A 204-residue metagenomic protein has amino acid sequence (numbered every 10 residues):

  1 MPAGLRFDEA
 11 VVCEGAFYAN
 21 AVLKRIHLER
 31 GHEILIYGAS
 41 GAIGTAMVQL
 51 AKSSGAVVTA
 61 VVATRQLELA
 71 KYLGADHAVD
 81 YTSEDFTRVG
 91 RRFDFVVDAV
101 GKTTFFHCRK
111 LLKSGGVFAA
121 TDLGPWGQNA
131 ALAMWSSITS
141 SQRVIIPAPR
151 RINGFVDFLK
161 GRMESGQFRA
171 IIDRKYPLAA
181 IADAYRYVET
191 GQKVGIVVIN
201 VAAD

Functional and structural regions predicted by a protein language model:
R6-D80: Mid-domain Rossmann-like dinucleotide-binding core that forms the NAD(H)/NADP(H) cofactor-binding site
A51, A70, V96, C108 (+3 more regions): Terminal peptide-recognition signature
H77-T82, Y176-A179: Short acidic-hydrophobic, aromatic-tinged amphipathic segments that line or gate anion-handling sites
V79, D94-V97, A119: N-terminal Rossmann-like NAD(P) cofactor-binding module of classical short-chain dehydrogenase/reductase
T87-F95: A short acidic, Gly/Pro-enriched loop at the edge of an enzyme's catalytic core that lines a small-molecule cofactor
K102-S165, V201-D204: Glycine-rich phosphate-binding loop and adjacent beta-alpha segment of Rossmann(oid) nucleotide-cofactor-binding
I152-D204: C-terminal hydrophobic helical "lid"/dimerization subdomain of Rossmann-like NAD(P)H-dependent oxidoreductases
